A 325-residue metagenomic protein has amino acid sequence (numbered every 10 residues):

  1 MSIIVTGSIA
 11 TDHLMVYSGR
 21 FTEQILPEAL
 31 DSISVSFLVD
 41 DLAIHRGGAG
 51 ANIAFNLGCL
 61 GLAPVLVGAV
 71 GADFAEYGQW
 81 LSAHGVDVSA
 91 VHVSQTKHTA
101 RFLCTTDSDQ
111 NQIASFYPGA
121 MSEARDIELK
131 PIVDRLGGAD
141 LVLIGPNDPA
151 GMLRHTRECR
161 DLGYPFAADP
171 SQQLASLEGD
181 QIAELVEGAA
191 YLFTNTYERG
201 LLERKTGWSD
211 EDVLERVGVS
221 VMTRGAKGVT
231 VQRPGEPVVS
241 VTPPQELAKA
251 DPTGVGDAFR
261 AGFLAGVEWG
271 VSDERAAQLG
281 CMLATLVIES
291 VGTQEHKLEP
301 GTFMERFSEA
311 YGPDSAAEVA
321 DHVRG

Functional and structural regions predicted by a protein language model:
M1-V65, E76, A248, D314-G325: Glycine-rich phosphate/adenosyl-contacting loop at the front of the ribokinase-like
G7-S8, G68-A72, V93, T106-S108 (+2 more regions): Cofactor-binding loop segments of dinucleotide-utilizing enzymes, especially the Rossmann-like FAD- and NAD(P)+-binding
G58, R160, E268: Gly/Ala-rich phosphate-binding loop of Rossmann-like dinucleotide-binding domains, activating on the conserved
A63-A90: A glycine-rich beta-to-alpha transition motif near the start of alpha/beta enzyme domains, typified by
S89-S94, F102-L141, G145-P146: Conserved phosphate-binding/catalytic loop of the ribokinase/pfkB sugar-kinase fold
R160-P165, S171-S240, A248: Conserved phosphate/ATP/ADP-binding segment of small-molecule kinases
G207-G325: Conserved phosphate-binding/catalytic region of the ribokinase-like
